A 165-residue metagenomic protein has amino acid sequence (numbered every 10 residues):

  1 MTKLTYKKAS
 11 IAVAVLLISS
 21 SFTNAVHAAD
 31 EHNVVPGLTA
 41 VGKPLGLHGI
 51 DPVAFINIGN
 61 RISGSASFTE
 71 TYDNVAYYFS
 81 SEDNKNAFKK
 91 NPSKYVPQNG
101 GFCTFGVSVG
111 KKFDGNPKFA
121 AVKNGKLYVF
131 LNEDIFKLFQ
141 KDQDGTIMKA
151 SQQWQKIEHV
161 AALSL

Functional and structural regions predicted by a protein language model:
T2-A12: Bacterial N-terminal signal peptides that target proteins for export
T2-K3, I18, N60, G110: Generic marker of residues within folded, mature protein domains
I18-V26: C-terminal segment of classical bacterial N-terminal signal peptides
V26-Y78, E82-L165: Charged, low-complexity intrinsically disordered segments
